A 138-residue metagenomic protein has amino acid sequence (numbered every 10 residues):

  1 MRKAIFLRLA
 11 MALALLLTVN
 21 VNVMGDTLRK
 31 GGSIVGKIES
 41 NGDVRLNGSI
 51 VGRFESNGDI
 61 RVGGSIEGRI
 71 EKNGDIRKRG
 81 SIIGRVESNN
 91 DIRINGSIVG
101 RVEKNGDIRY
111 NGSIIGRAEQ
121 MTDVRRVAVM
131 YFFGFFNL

Functional and structural regions predicted by a protein language model:
R2-R45, S49-V51, S56-N57, S65-E67 (+1 more regions): Long terminal segments
